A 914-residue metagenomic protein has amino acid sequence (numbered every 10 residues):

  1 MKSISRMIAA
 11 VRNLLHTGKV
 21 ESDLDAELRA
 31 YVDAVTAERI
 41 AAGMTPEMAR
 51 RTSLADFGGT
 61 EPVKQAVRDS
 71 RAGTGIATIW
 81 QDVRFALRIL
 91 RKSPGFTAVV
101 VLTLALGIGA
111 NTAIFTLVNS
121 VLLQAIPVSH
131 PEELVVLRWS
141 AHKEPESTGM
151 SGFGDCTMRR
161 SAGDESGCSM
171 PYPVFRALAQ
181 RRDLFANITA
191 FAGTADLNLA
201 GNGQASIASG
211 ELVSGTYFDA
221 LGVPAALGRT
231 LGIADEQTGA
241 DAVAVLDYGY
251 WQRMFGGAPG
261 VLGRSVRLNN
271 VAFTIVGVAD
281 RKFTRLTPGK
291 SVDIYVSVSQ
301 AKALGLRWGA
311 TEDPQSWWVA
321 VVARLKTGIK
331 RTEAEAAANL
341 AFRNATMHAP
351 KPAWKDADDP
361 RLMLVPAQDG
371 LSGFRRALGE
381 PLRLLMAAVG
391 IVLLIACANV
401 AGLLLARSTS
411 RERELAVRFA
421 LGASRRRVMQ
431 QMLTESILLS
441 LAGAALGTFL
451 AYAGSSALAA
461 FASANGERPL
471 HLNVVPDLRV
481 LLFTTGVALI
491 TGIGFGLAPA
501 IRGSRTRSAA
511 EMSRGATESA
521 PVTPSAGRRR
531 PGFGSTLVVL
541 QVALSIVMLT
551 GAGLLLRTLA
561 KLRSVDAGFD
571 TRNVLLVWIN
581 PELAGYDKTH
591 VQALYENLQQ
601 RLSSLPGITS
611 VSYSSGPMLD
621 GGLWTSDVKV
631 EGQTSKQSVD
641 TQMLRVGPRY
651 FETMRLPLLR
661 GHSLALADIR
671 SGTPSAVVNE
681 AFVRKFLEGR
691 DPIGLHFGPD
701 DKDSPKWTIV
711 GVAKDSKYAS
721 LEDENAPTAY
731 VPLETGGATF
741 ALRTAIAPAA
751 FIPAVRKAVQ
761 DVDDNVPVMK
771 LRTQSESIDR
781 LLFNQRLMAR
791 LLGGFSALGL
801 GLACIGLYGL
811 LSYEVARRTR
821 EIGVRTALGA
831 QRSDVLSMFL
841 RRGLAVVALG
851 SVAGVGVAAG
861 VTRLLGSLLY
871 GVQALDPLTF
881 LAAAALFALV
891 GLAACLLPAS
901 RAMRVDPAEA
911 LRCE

Functional and structural regions predicted by a protein language model:
M1-L102, E146, R324, K351-A353 (+4 more regions): Negatively charged linear elements and acidic catalytic determinants
A37, R50-D56, T60-A66, N111-L262 (+14 more regions): Structured, solvent-exposed hinge/loop segments at the ends of secondary-structure elements
V67-A98, A367-F374, L403-Q430, T434 (+2 more regions): Alpha-helical transmembrane segments of integral membrane proteins
G95-V121, A125-H130, A396-A398, S440-A445 (+4 more regions): Short, strongly hydrophobic transmembrane alpha-helices
I114-L117, M363, A401, I437-E511 (+2 more regions): Small-residue-rich transmembrane alpha-helices
P360-I391, K770-L798: Peri-transmembrane interface segments
A387-A416, V428, L489-G503, F795-I822 (+3 more regions): A hydrophobic alpha-helix feature that marks transmembrane segments and, especially, their cytosolic C-terminal ends
R529-E914: Conserved positions within well-ordered secondary-structure segments
